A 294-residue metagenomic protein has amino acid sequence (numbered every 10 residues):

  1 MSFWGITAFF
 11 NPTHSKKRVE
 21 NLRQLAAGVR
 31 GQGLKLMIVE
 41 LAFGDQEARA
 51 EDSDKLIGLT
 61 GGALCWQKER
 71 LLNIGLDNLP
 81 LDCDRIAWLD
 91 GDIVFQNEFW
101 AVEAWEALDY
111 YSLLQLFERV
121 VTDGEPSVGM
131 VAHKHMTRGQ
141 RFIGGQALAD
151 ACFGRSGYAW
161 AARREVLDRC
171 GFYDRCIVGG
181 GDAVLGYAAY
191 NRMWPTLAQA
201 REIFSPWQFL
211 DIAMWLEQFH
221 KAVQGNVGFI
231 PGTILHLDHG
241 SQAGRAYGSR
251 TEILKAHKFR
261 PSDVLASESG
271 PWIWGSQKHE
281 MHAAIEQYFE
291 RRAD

Functional and structural regions predicted by a protein language model:
S2-T7, V184: Cell-envelope/extracellular polymer assembly enzymes that use nucleotide-activated donors
T7-R23, L36, A42, A63 (+1 more regions): Active-site beta-to-alpha loop of glycosyltransferases that engages the nucleotide-sugar donor
F9, H14, G28-Q32, V39-A50 (+1 more regions): A conserved acidic beta->alpha catalytic loop
N11-L25, C176-D294: C-terminal catalytic/acceptor-binding lobe
E40-C83: Active-site-proximal specificity loops/subdomain of glycosyltransferases
L41, W88-D92, F117: Active-site acidic Asp-centered loop
D82-Q96: Short beta-strand-to-loop acidic/aromatic patch adjacent to the donor-nucleotide binding site
Q96-R192, F204: Conserved catalytic core of nucleotide-sugar-dependent glycosyltransferases
